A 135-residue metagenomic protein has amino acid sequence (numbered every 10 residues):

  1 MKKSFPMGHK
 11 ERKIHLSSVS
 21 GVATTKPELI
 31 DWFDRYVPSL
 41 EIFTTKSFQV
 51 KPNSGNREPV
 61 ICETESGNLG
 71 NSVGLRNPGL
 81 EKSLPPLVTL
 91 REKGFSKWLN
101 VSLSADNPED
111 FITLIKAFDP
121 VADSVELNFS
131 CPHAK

Functional and structural regions predicted by a protein language model:
M1-W98, S104-D106: N-terminal capping/small domains of soluble enzymes
P38, P108-K135: Alpha/beta enzyme core
N100-L103, H133-K135: Surface-exposed cleft-lining segments at the edges of enzyme active sites
